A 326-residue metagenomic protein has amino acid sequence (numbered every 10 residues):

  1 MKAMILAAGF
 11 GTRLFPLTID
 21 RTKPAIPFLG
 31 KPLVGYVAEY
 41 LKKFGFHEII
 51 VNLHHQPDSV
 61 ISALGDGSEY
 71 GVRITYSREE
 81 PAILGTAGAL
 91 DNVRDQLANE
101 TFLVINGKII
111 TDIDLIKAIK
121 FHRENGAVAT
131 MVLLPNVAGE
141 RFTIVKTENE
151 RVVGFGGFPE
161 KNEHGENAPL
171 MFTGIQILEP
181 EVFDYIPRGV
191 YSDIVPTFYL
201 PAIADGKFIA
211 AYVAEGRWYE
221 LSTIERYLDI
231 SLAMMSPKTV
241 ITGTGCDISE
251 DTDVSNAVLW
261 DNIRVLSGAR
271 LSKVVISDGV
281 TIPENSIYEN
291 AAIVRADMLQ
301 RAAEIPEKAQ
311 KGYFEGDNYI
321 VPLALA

Functional and structural regions predicted by a protein language model:
M1-I61: N-terminal glycine-rich phosphate-binding loop and ensuing alpha1 helix
K23, E79-L84, E215-E220: Glycine-rich "substrate-gating" loop/helix at the edge of Rossmann-like oxidoreductase active sites
A25, I144-T147, A211: A structural signal for short hydrophobic beta-strand segments in well-ordered beta-sheet cores
V60-N149: Conserved beta-loop-beta/alpha segment of the NTase-like Rossmann-fold superfamily that binds/positions NTPs
T86, M171-I175, E250: Glycine/small-residue-rich pyrophosphate-binding loop that anchors the diphosphate of NDP-sugar donors
T101-L103, I110, I116-R123, L134-G139 (+1 more regions): Catalytic-core segments of class I nucleotidyltransferases/pyrophosphorylases that form NMP-activated intermediates
V240-A326: Structural signal for interior beta-strand "rungs" in well-ordered beta-sheet cores of soluble enzyme domains
